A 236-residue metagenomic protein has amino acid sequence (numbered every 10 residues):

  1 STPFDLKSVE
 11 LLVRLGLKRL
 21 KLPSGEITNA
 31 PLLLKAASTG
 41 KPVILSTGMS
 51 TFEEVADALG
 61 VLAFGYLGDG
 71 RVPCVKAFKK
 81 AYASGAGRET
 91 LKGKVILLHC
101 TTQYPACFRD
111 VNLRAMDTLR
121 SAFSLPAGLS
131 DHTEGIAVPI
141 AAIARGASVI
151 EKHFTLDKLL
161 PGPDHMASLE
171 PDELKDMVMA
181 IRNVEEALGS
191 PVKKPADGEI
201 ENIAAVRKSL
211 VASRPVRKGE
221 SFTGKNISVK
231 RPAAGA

Functional and structural regions predicted by a protein language model:
S1-A236: Catalytic cores and adjacent flexible loops of soluble metabolic enzymes that perform enolate/carbanion chemistry on
